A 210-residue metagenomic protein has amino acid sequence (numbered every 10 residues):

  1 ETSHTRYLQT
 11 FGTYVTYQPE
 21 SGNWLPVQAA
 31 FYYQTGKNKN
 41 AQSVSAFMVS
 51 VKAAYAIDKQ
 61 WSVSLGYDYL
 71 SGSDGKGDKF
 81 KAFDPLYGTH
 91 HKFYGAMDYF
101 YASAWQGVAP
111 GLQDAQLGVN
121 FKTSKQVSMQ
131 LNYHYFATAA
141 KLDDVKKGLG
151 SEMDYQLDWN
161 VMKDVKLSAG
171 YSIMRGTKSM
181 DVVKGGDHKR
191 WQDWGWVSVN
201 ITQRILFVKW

Functional and structural regions predicted by a protein language model:
E1-A29: Internal metal/ion-chelating core segments
T5-F11, S43-V49, G111-A115, K147-M153 (+1 more regions): Residues that define the transmembrane beta-barrel architecture of outer-membrane proteins
T13-Y17, V51-Y55, L65, L117-F121 (+2 more regions): Residues on the lipid-exposed face of transmembrane beta-strands in outer-membrane beta-barrel proteins
E20-V27, Q60-V63, K125-L131, W159 (+2 more regions): Repeated loop/turn-to-beta-strand initiation elements of outer-membrane beta-barrel proteins
Q28-K122, S128, V182-K184: Extracellular/periplasmic loop regions
F31-K37, Y67-S73, Y133-A139, I173-T177 (+1 more regions): Transmembrane beta-strands of outer-membrane beta-barrel pores
Q106-D114, G118-E152, N160: Outer-membrane beta-barrel transmembrane domain signature
R190-W210: Outer-membrane beta-barrel "beta-signal"
